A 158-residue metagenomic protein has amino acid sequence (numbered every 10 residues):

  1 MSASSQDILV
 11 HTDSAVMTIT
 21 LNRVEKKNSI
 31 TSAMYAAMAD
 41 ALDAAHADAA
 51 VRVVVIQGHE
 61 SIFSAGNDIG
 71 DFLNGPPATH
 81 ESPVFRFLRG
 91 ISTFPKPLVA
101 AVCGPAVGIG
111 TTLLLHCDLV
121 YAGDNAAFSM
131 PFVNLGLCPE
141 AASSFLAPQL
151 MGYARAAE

Functional and structural regions predicted by a protein language model:
M1-H59, R89: Conserved CoA-thioester-binding segment of acyl-CoA-metabolizing enzymes
I19, I56, D68, L113-L115: Hydrophobic/aromatic residues within transmembrane alpha-helices of multi-pass small-molecule transporters
N22, N67, C103: Histidine-centered beta-alpha loop that forms part of the nucleotide-sugar donor binding/catalytic region in diverse
M34-A37, P83, L113: Hydrophobic alpha-helical membrane-association signature
A50, G58-T93, A106, N134-G136: Glycine- (often His-adjacent) and acidic-residue-rich active-site loop that binds/positions the CoA thioester
S92-E158: Crotonase-fold acyl-CoA enzyme core
